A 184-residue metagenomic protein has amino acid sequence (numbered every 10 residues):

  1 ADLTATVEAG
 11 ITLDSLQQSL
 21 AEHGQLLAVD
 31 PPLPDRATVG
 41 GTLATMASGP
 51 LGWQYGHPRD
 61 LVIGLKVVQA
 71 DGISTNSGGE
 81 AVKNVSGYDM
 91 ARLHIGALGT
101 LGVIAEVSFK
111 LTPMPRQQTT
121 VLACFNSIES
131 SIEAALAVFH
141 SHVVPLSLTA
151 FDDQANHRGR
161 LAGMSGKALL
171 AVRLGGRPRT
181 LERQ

Functional and structural regions predicted by a protein language model:
A1-Q184: Noncatalytic alpha-helical scaffold of FAD-dependent oxidoreductases
